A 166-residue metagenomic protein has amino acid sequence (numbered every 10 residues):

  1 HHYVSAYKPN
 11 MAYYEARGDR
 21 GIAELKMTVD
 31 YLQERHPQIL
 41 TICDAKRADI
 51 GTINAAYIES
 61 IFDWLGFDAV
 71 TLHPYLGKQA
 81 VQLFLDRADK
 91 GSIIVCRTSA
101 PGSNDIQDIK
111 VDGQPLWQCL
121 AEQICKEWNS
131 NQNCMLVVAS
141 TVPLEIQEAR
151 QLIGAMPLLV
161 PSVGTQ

Functional and structural regions predicted by a protein language model:
H1-Q38: Conserved N-terminal beta1-alpha1 strand-loop-helix module at the mouth
Y7, D44, V70, A149 (+1 more regions): Conserved, mostly hydrophobic/aromatic
M11-E15, R47-D49, L76, T98-A100 (+2 more regions): Active-site-proximal loop/turn and secondary-structure-junction residues that shape catalytic pockets, frequently
K26-H36, L85-D86, C125-N129, Q147-I153: Surface-exposed amphipathic alpha-helices with a cationic face
Q33-A45, N131-M135, G154-V160: Short beta-strand/loop segments at the ligand-binding rim of alpha/beta enzyme cores
D49-V137, A155: Conserved anion-binding
S140-Q166: A C-terminal functional module that forms or caps the active site or interfaces directly with catalytic machinery
